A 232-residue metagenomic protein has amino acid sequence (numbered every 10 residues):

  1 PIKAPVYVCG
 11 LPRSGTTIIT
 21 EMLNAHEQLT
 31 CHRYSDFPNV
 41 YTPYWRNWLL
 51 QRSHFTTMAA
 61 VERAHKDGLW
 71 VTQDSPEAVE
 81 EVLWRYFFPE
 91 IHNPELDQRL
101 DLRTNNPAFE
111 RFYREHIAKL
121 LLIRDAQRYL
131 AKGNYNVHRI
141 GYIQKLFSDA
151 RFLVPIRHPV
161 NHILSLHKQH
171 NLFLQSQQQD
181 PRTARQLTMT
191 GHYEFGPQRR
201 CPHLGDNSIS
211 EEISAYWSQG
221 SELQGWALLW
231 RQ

Functional and structural regions predicted by a protein language model:
P1, P107-Q127, G133-L153, N161-Q232: PAPS-dependent sulfotransferase catalytic domain
K3-P5: Pre-Walker A (Motif I) flank of P-loop NTPase domains
V8: Hydrophobic anchor at the beta1->P-loop junction of P-loop NTPases
L11: P-loop (Walker A) phosphate-binding loop of NTP-binding proteins
T17-T30: A conserved segment at the C-terminal end of the G1
S35-Y129, Q198-L204: PAPS-dependent sulfation machinery
H158: Active-site glycine-centered loops adjacent to acidic/histidine catalytic or metal-binding residues that shape
